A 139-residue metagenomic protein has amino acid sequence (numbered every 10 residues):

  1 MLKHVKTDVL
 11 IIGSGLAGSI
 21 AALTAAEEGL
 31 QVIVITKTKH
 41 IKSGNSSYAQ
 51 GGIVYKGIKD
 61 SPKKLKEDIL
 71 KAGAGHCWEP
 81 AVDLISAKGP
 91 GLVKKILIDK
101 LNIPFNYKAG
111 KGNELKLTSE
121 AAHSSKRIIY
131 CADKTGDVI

Functional and structural regions predicted by a protein language model:
M1-L2, N45: Replace "in large, NTP-powered and nucleic-acid-processing enzymes" with "in large, NTP-powered factors and other
H4-T7: Core beta-strand elements of the Rossmann-like FAD/NAD(P) dinucleotide-binding domain in flavoenzyme oxidoreductases
V9-V34: N-terminal Rossmann-like FAD-binding beta1-loop-alpha1 element of flavoenzymes
K37-I139: Conserved N-terminal/central alpha/beta ligand/cofactor-binding core
